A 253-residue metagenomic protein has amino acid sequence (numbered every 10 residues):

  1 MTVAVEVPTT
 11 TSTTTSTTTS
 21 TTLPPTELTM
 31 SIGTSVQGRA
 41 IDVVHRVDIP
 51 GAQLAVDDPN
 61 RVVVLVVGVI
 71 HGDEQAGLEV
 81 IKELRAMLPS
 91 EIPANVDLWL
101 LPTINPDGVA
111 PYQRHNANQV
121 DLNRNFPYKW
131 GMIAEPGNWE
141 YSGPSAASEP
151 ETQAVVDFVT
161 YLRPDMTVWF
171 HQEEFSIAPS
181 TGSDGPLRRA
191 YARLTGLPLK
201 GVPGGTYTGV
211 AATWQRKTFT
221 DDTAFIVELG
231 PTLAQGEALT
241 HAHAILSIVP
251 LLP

Functional and structural regions predicted by a protein language model:
M1-T22: Extracellular mucin-like PTS domains
S20-L23, E91, Q215-F219: Short, conserved catalytic or adaptor-binding loops enriched in Gly and charged residues
L23-D57: Soluble metallo-hydrolase cores and metallopeptidase-like ectodomains found primarily in the secretory/periplasmic
T29, V43, L100, T167 (+1 more regions): Conserved beta-strand scaffold positions in the cores of enzyme catalytic domains, especially in NTP/NDP-utilizing
D58-L65, E74-V202, L229-G230: Active-site/substrate-binding loop(s) of hydrolase catalytic cores
I177-P179, R188, T206-P253: Active-site-adjacent mobile loop/cap segments within catalytic or ligand-binding domains
